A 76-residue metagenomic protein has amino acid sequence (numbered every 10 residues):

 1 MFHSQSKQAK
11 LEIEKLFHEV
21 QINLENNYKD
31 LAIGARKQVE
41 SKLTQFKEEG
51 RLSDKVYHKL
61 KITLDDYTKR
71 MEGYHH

Functional and structural regions predicted by a protein language model:
M1-I33, E72: N-terminal acidic leader/helix
N23, F46-E49, R70, Y74: Surface-exposed polar/charged interaction patches
Y28-L31, K47, D54, H75: Long, hydrophobic, amphipathic alpha-helical segments used as structural scaffolds
K37-L60: Short, charge-rich amphipathic alpha-helical segments embedded in non-transmembrane helical bundles/solenoids
L60-H76: Alpha-helical linker/edge segments of TPR/alpha-solenoid repeat scaffolds and analogous pre-/post-domain helices
